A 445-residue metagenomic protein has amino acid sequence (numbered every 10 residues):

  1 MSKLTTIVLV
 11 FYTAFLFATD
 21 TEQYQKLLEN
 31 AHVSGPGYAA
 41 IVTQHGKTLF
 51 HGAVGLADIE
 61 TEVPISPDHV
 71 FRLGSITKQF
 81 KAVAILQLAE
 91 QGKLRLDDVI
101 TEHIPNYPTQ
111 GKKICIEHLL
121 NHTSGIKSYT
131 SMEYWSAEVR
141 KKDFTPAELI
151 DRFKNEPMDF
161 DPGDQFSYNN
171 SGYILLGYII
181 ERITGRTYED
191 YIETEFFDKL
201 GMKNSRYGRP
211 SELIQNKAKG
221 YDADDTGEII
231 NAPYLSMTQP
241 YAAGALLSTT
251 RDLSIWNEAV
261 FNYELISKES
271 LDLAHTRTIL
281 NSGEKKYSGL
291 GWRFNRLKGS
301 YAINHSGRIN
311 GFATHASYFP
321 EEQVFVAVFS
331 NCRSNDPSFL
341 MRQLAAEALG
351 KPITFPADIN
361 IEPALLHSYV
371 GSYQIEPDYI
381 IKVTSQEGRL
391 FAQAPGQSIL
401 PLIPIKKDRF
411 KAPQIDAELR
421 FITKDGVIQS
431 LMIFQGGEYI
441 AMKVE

Functional and structural regions predicted by a protein language model:
S2-V10: Sec-dependent signal peptide recognition, specifically the positively charged N-region followed immediately by
V8, Y107, T123, R209 (+3 more regions): Residues that line or immediately flank small-molecule/substrate-binding pockets and catalytic motifs
T19-A53, E181-R186, D190-T194, D198 (+1 more regions): Catalytic loop of the DD-peptidase/beta-lactamase superfamily, centered on the K-T-G motif and neighboring
Q23-L27, S75, F80, A84 (+13 more regions): Extracytoplasmic/secreted proteins, especially bacterial periplasmic and envelope-associated proteins
P36, K47, L56-N170, T184-R186 (+2 more regions): Active-site-proximal loop and beta-strand segments within enzyme catalytic domains
